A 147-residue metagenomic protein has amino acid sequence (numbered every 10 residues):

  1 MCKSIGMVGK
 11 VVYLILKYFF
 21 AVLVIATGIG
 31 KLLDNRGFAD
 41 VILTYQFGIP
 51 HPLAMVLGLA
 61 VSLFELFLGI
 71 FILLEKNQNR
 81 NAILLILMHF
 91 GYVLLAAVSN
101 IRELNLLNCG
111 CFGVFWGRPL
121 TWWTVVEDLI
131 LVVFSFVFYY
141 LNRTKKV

Functional and structural regions predicted by a protein language model:
C2-V147: Membrane-interfacial helix-loop segments of redox and metal-homeostasis proteins, especially TM-loop-TM junctions
